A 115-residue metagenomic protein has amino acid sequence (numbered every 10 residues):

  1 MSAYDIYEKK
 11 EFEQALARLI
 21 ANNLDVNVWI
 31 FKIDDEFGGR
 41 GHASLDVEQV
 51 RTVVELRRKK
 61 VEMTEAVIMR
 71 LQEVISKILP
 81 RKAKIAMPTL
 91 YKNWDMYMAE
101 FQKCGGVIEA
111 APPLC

Functional and structural regions predicted by a protein language model:
M1-R40: A conserved helix-loop-beta module that forms one wall/lid of the active-site cleft in ATP-utilizing catalytic domains
D25-E48, E55-C115: Phosphate-binding site of ATP-dependent enzymes
